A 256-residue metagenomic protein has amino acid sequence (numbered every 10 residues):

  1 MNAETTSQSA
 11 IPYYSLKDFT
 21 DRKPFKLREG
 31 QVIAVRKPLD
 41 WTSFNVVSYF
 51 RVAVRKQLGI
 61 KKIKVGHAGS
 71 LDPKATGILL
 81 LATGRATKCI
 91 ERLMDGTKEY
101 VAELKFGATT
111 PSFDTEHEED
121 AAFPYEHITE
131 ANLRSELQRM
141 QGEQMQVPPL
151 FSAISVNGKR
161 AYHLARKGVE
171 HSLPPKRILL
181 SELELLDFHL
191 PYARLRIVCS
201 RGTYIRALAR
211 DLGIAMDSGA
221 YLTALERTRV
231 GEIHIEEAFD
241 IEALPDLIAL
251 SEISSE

Functional and structural regions predicted by a protein language model:
M1-E256: Catalytic/RNA-binding core of pseudouridine synthases
